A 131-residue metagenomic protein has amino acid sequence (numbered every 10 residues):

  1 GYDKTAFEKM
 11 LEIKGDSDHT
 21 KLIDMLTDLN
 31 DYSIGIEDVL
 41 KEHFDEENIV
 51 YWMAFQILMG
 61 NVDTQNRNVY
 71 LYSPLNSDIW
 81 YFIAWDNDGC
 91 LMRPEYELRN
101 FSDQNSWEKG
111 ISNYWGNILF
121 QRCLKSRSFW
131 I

Functional and structural regions predicted by a protein language model:
G1-I131: Phosphate/dinucleotide-binding and metal-coordinating scaffold of catalytic cores in nucleotide-dependent enzymes
